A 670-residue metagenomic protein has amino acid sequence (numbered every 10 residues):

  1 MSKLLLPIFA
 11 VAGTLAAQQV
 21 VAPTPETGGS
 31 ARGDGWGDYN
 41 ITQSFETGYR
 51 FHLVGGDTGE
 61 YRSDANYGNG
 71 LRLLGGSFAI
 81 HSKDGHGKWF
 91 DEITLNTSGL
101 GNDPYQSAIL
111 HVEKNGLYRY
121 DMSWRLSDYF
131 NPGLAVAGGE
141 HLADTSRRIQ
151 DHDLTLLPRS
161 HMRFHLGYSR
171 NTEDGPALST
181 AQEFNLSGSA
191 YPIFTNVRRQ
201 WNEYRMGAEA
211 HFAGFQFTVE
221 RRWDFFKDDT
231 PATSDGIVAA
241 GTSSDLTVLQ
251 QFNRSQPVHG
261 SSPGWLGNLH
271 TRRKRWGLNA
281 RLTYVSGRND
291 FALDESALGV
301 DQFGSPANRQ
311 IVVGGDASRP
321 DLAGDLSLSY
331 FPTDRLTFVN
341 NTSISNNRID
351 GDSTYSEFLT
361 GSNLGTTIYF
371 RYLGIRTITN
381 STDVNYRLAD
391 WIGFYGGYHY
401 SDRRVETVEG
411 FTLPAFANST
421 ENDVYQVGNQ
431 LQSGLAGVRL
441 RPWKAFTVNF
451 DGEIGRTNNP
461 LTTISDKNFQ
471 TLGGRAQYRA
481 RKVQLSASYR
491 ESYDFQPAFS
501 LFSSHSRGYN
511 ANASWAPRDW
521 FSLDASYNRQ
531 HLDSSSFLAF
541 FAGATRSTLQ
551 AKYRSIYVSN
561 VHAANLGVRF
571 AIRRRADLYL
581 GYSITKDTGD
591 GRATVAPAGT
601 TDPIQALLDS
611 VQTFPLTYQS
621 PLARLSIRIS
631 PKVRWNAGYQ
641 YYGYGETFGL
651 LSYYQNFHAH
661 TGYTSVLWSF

Functional and structural regions predicted by a protein language model:
M1-S2, A17-Q18: Initiator methionine at the very start of the polypeptide chain
S2-I8: Sec-dependent signal peptide recognition, specifically the positively charged N-region followed immediately by
I8-A17: Hydrophobic h-region of N-terminal signal peptides that target proteins for export in Gram-negative bacteria
Q18-G37, I41, R50-F670: Gram-negative and organellar
